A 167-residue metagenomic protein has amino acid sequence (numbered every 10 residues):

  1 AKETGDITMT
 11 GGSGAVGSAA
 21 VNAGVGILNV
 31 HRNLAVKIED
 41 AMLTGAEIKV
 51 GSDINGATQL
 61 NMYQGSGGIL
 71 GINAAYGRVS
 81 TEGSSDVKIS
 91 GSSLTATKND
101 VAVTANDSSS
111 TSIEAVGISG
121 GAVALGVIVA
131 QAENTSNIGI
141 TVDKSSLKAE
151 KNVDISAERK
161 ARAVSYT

Functional and structural regions predicted by a protein language model:
A1-Y166: Low-complexity, glycine- and small/polar-enriched segments
